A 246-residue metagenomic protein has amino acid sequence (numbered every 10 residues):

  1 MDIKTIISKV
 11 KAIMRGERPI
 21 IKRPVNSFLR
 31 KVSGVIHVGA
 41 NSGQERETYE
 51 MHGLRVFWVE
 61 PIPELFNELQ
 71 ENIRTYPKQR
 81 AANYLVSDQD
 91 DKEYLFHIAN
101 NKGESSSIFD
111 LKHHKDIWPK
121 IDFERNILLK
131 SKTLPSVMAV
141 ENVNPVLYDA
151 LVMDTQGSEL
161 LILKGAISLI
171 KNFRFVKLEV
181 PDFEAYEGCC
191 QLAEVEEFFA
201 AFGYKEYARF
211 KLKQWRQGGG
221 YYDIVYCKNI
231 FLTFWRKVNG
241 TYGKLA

Functional and structural regions predicted by a protein language model:
M1-A246: Phosphate/nucleotide-binding beta-alpha loop and adjacent structural elements of enzyme active sites
